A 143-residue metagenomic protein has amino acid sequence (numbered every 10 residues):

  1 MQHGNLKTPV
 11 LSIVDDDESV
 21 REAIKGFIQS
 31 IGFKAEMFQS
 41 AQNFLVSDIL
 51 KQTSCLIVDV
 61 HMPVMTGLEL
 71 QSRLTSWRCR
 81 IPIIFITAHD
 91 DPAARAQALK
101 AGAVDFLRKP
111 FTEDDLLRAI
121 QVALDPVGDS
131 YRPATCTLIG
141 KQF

Functional and structural regions predicted by a protein language model:
E18-E36, A123: Two-component/phosphorelay signaling modules centered on CheY-like receiver
M37-C55: Acidic, metal-coordinating helix/loop segments flanking the phosphotransfer/catalytic sites of two-component signaling
Q39-S40, T66-L70: Acidic catalytic/metal-coordinating carboxylates
M62: Receiver (REC) domain active-site loop signature in two-component systems and cognate sites in sensor histidine kinases
A93, F111-Q121: C-terminal output helix
Q121-C136: The C-terminal output helix
